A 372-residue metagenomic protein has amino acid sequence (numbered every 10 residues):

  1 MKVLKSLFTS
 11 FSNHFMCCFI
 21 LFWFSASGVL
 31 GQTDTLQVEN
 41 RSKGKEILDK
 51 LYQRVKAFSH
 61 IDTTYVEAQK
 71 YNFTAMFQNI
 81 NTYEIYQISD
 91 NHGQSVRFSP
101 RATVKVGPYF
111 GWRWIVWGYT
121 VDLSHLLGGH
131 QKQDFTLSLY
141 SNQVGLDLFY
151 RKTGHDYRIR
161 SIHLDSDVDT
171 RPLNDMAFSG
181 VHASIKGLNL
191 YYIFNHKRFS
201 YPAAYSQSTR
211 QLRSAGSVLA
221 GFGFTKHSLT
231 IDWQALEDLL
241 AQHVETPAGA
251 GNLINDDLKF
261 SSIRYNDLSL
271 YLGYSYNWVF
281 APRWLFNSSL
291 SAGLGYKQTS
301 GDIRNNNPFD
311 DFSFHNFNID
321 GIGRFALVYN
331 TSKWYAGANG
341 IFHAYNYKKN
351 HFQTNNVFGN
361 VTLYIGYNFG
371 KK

Functional and structural regions predicted by a protein language model:
M1-G44, W284-F286, I365-K371: Bacterial Sec-dependent N-terminal signal peptides
K43, I47, F58-Y71, N195-G216 (+3 more regions): Short loop/turn motifs that connect adjacent beta-strands in outer-membrane beta-barrel proteins
Q69-A75, V104, R113-I115, Q133 (+6 more regions): Outer-envelope beta-barrel architecture signal
N79-I85, W112-V116, V121-H125, S141-Q143 (+7 more regions): Transmembrane beta-strands of outer-membrane beta-barrel pores
I80-T82, I88-N91, S95-R97, S124 (+1 more regions): Outer-membrane beta-barrel translocator/channel fold
Y83-K105, V116-G128, A235-E237: Surface-exposed strand-loop-strand hairpins of Gram-negative outer-membrane beta-barrel proteins
R97-G107, I159-H163, P172-A183, T230-D267 (+3 more regions): Extracellular/periplasm-exposed beta-strand and loop segments of Gram-negative cell-envelope proteins, dominated by
G187-L190, V328, V357-K372: Outer-membrane beta-barrel "beta-signal"
